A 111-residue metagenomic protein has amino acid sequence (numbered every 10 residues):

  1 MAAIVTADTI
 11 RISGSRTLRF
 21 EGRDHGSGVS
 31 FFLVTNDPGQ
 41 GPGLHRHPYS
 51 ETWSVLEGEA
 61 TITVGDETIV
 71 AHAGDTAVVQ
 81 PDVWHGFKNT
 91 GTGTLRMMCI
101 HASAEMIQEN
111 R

Functional and structural regions predicted by a protein language model:
M1-V29, Q108-R111: A short, N-terminal "cap"/entry segment at the start of jelly-roll beta-barrel domains of the cupin/DSBH fold
E21-R23, G41-H47, K88-T90, E109-N110: Short histidine-centered beta-strand/loop micro-motifs that create catalytic or ligand/metal-coordination sites
F32-H47, P81: Conserved short histidine dyad/triad with adjacent acidic residue
V34, V78, G93-Q108: A short hydrophobic beta-strand segment most commonly corresponding to one strand of the jelly-roll/cupin
Q40-P42, G58-T63, E105: Short beta-strand segments in beta-sandwich/barrel cores
L44, I62-T63, V79, H85-T92: Short beta-strand His + acidic residue motifs that chelate non-heme Fe in jelly-roll/DSBH and cupin folds
S50, V55-A60: Glycine- and acidic-residue-biased ligand/ion/polar-headgroup-sensing regions
D66-D82: Short acidic-glycine-tyrosine-enriched beta hairpin
